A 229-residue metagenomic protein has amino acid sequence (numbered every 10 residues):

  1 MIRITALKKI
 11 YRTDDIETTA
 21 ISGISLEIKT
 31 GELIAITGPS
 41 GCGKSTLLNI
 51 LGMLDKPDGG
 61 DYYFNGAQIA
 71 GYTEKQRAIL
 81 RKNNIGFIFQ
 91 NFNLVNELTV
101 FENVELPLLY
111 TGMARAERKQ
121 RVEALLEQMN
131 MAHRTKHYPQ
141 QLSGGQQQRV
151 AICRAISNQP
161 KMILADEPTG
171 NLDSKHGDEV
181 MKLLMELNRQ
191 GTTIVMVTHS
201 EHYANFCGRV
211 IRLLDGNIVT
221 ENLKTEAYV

Functional and structural regions predicted by a protein language model:
M1-I10, T220-V229: ABC-family P-loop ATPase nucleotide-binding domain
I2-L213: ABC family nucleotide-binding domain
V210-L223: H-loop (His-switch) and adjacent beta-strand-loop-beta switch element of ABC-type ATPase nucleotide-binding domains
